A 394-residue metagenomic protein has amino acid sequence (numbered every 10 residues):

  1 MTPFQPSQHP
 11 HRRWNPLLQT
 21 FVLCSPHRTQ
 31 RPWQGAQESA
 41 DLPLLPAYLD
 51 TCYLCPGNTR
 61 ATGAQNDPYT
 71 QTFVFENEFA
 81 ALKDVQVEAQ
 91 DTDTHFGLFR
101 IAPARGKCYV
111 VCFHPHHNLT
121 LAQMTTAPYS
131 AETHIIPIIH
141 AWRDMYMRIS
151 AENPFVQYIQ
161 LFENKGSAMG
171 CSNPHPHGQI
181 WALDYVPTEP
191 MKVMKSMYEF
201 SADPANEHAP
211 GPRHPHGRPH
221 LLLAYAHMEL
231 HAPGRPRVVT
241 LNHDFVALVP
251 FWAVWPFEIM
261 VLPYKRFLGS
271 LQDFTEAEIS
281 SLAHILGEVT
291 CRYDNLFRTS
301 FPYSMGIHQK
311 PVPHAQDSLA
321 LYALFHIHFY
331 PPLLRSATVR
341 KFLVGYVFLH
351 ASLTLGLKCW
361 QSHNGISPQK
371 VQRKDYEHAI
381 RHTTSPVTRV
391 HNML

Functional and structural regions predicted by a protein language model:
M1-H175, W181-L271, A277, C291 (+3 more regions): Active-site microenvironments that recognize anionic phosphate/pyrophosphate groups
I279-I285: Gly/Ser/Thr-rich active-site loops/lids in small-molecule metabolic enzymes that frequently grip phosphoryl groups
L286-T290: An acidic, glycine-/histidine-flanked metal-binding catalytic module
